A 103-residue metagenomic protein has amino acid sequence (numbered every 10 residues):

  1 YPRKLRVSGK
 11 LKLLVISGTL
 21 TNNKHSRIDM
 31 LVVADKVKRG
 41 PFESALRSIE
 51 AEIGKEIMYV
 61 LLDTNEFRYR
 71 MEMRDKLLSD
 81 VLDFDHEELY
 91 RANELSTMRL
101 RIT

Functional and structural regions predicted by a protein language model:
Y1-L13, L20-H25, A34-T103: Catalytic core of pol beta-like nucleotidyltransferases
